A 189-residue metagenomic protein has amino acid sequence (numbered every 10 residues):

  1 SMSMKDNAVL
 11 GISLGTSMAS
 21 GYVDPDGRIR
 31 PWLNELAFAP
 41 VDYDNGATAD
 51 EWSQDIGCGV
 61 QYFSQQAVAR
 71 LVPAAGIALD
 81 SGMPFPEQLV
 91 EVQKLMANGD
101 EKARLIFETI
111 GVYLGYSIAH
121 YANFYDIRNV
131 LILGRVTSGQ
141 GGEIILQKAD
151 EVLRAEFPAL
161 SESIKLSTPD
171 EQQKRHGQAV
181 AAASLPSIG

Functional and structural regions predicted by a protein language model:
S1-K5, F38-V41: Active-site glycine-rich loop that binds ribose-phosphate moieties when present
M2, L10, N45-G189: ATP-binding/phosphotransfer module of carbohydrate and carboxylate kinases, centering on a glycine-rich
K5-D6, G15-T16, D126: Short, well-ordered loop/turn elements at secondary-structure boundaries
A8-L10, I29: Structural motif
G11-S13, M18-D24: Short beta-strand scaffold segments in enzyme catalytic cores
G15-M18, P40, V136: Glycine-rich beta-alpha junction loops
G21-P40: Eukaryotic endomembrane system proteins
